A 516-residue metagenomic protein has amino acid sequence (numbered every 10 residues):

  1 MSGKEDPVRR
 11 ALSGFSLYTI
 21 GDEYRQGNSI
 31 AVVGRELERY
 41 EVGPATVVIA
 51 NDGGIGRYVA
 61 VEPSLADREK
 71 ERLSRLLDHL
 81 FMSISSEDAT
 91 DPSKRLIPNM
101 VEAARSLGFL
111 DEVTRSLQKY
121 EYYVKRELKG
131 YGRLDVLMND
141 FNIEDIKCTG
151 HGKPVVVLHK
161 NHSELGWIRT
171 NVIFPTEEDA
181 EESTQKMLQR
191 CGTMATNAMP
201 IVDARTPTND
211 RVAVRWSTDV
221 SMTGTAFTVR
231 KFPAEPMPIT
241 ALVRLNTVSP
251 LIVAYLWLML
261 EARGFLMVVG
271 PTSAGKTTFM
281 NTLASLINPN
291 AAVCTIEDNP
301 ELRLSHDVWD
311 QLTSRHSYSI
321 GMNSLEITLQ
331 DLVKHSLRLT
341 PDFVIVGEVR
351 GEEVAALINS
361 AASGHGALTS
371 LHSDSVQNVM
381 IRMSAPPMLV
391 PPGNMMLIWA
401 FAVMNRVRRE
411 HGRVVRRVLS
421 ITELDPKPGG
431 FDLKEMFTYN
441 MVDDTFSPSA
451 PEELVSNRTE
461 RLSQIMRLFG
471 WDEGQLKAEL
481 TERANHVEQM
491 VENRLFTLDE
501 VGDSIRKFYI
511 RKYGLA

Functional and structural regions predicted by a protein language model:
M1-T193: N-terminal accessory targeting/assembly segments
K129-L137, L188-A204, A291, P391 (+1 more regions): Active-site phosphate-binding and catalytic loops of NTP-dependent enzymes
C148-F265, S305-D307: P-loop NTP-binding catalytic core
L260, P271-T272: The conserved Walker
R263-V269, T282-R408: Switch/coupling sub-region of P-loop NTPases
K276: Conserved lysine of the Walker
A400-N485: Conserved P-loop NTPase
E479-A516: Terminal-proximal interaction/regulatory segments of ATP-powered molecular machines
